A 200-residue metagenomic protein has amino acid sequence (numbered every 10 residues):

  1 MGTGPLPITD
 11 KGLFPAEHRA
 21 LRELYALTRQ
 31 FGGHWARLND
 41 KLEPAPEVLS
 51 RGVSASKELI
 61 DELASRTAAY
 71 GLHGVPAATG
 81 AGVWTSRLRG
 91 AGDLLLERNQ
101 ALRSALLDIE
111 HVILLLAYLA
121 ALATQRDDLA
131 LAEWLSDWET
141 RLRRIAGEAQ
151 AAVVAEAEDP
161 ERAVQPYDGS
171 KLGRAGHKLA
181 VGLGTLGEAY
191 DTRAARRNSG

Functional and structural regions predicted by a protein language model:
M1-I8, R22: Acidic, low-complexity proline/glycine-rich segments
G2-T3, S65-S104, H111, Q165-G176: Carboxylate-rich helix-loop segments that flank metal/cofactor sites and access channels in metalloenzymes
L13-L24, L42-E62, A101-A105, D128-R143: Alpha-helical scaffold segments that form or flank carboxylate-/histidine-based iron centers
A20-W35, W84-E133: Acidic/histidine-rich alpha-helical segments that form the ligand environment of transition-metal centers
L38-A45, A120-S136, A155-A163: Inter-helical turn/loop segments and adjacent helix faces that build the functional surface of alpha-helical bundle
I60-A69, R144-E156: Amphipathic alpha-helical coiled-coil segments
E110, L119, E161-G169, R197-G200: Long amphipathic alpha-helical coiled-coil segments
K178-G200: C-terminal accessory extensions/subdomains outside the catalytic/core fold
